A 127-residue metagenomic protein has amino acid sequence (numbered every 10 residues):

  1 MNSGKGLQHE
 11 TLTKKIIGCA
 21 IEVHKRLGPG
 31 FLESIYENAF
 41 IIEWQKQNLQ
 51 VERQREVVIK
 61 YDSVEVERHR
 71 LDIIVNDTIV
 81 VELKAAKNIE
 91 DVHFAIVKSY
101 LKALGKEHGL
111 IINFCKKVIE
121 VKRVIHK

Functional and structural regions predicted by a protein language model:
M1-N48, I119, I125-K127: Solvent-exposed, charged helical/coil patches that constitute nucleic-acid or partner-interaction surfaces
G28, V51, I73-K87, Y100: Conserved catalytic cores of phosphodiester-cleaving nucleases, focusing on short active-site segments
Q47-S63: A short acidic/basic microdomain associated with nuclease active sites
R55-V57, I73, V121: A structural signal for short, well-ordered beta-strand segments
Y61-E65, E120-K122: Short, solvent-exposed polar/charged micro-motifs at secondary-structure junctions
R68-R70: N-terminal, polar/charged subdomain of small-to-medium soluble alpha/beta proteins
K84-K127: Nucleic-acid nuclease catalytic cores
